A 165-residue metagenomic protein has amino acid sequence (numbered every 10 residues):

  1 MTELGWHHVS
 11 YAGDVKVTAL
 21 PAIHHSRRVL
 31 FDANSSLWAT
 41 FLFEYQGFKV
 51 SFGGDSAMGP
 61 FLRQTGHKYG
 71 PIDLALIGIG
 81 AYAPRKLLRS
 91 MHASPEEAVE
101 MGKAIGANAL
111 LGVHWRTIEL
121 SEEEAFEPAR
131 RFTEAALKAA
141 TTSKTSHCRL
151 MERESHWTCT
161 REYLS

Functional and structural regions predicted by a protein language model:
M1, V17, S146-C148: Generic structural signal for residues in well-ordered beta-strands
E3-G70, R153-S165: Core dinuclear metal-dependent hydrolase active-site scaffold
A57-E152: Cap/insert and terminal regions of metallo-dependent hydrolase folds
